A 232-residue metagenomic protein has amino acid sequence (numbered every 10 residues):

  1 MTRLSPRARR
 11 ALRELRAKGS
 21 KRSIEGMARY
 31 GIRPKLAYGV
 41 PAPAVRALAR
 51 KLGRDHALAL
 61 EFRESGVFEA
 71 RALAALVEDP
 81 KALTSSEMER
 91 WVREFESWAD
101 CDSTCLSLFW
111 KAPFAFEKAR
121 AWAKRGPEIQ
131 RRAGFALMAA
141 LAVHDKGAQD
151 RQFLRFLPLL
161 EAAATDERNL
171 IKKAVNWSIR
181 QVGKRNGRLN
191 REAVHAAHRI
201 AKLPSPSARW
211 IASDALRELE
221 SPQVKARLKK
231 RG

Functional and structural regions predicted by a protein language model:
M1-G232: Alpha-helical scaffold domains
